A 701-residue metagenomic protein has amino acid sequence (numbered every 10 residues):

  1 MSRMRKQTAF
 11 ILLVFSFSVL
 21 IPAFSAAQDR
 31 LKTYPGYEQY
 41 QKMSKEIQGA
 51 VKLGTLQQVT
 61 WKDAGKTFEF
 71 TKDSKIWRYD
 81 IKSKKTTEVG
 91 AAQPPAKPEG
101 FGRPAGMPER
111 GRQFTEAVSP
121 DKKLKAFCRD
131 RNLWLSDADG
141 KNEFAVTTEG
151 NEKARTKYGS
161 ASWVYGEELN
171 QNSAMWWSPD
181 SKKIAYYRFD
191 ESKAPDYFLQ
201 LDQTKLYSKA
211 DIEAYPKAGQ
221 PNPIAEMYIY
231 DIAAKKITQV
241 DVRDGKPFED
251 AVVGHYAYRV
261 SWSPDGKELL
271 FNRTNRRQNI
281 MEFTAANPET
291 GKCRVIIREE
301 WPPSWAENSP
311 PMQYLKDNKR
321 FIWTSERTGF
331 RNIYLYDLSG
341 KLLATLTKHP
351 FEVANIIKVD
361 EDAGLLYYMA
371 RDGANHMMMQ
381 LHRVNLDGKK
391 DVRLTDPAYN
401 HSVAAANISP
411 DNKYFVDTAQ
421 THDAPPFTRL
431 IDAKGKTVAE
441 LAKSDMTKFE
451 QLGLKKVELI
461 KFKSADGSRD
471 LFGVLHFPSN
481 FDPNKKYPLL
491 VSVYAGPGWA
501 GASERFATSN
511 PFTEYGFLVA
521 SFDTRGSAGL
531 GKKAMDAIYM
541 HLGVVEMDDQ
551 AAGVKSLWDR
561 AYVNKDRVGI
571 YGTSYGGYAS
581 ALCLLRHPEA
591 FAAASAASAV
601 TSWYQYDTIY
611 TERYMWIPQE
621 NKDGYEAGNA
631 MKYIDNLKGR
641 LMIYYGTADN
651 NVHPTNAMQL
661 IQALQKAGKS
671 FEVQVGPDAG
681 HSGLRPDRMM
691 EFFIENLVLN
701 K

Functional and structural regions predicted by a protein language model:
I11-P22: Bacterial N-terminal signal peptides
L31-L56, G102-G106, K235-R243: A short helix->beta-strand "capping" segment at the edge of beta-propeller domains
T55-T60, G65-K66, T71-I76, T86-M107 (+17 more regions): Non-catalytic accessory segments flanking enzyme active sites
G65-K66, D121-K123, D180-K182, D265-K267 (+3 more regions): Short coil/turn segments that connect the beta-strands within blades of beta-propeller domains
D73-S74, P288-E289, T328, Y336 (+10 more regions): Alpha/beta-hydrolase-fold serine-hydrolase catalytic core, especially in secreted/extracellular enzymes
K75, K123-W134, A138, T148-N172 (+9 more regions): A flexible loop/linker signature enriched in serine peptidases of the S9 family
I81-K84, A138-K141, I232-K235, P288-G291 (+3 more regions): Short loop/turn segments that connect beta-strands within beta-propeller blades
D196, A257, G266, D396 (+1 more regions): Serine-hydrolase catalytic core recognition
